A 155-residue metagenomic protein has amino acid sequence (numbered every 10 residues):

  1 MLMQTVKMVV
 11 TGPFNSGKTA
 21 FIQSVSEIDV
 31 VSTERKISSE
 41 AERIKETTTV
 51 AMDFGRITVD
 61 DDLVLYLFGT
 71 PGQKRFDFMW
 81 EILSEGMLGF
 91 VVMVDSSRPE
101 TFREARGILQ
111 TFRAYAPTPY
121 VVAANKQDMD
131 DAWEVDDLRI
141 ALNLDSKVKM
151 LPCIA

Functional and structural regions predicted by a protein language model:
M1-T48, G55-Y66: Conserved G1/Walker A P-loop phosphate-binding module
T5-V6, G86-G89, A116-Y120, D145-V148: Short glycine-/polar-rich loops that comprise or flank the Walker A/P-loop and associated switch/sensor motifs
T11, T70-G72, C153-A155: A short hydrophobic beta-strand->loop->alpha-helix junction that borders the nucleotide-binding pocket of P-loop NTPases
L67-G69, V91-S96, V121-K126, P152-C153: Conserved beta-strand segments of the P-loop GTPase G domain that flank and frequently precede/overlap
R75-R98, L109-A116: Inter-motif core of Ras-like GTPase G domains
E104-I108, V135-D137: Charged helix-capping and loop-helix junction motifs
D128-A155: Canonical P-loop GTPase G-domain recognition
